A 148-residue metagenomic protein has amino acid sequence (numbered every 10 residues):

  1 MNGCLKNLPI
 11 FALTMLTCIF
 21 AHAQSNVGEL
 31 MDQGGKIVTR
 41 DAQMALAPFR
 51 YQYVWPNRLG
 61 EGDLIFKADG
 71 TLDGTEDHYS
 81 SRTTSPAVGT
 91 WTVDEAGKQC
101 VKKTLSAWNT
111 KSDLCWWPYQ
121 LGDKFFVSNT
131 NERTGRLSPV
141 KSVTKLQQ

Functional and structural regions predicted by a protein language model:
M1-F11: Bacterial N-terminal signal peptides that target proteins for export
N7, L16, A45-F49: N-terminal leader/targeting signatures
F11-T14, S81: Low-complexity intrinsically disordered segments
T14-H22: Hydrophobic h-region of N-terminal signal peptides that target proteins for export in Gram-negative bacteria
A21-V88, A96-Q148: Lipid interaction determinants
